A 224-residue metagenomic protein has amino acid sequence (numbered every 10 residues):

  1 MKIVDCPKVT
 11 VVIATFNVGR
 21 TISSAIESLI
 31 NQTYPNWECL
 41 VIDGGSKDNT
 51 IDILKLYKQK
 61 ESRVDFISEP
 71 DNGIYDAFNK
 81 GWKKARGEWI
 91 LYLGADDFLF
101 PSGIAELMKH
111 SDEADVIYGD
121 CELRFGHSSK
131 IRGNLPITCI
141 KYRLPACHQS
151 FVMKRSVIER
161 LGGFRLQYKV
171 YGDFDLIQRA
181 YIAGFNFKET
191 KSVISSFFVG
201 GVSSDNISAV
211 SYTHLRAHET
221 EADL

Functional and structural regions predicted by a protein language model:
M1-E27: N-proximal low-complexity "stem/linker" segments adjacent to membrane-targeting elements
S28-N36: Short, acidic, metal-binding catalytic loop of nucleotide-sugar glycosyltransferases
D43-D52, G94: A conserved acidic beta->alpha catalytic loop
E69-A85: Glycine-rich, basic loop-to-helix element that forms the pyrophosphate-binding segment of sugar-nucleotide handling
I90: Short aromatic/hydrophobic "clamp" motif used to bind/position activated sugar donors
S102-S129: Conserved donor NDP-sugar-binding/catalytic core segment of glycosyltransferases
R132-Y212: Conserved nucleotide-sugar donor-binding catalytic segment
T213-T220: Conserved small/polar residues in nucleotide/adenosyl-binding loops
